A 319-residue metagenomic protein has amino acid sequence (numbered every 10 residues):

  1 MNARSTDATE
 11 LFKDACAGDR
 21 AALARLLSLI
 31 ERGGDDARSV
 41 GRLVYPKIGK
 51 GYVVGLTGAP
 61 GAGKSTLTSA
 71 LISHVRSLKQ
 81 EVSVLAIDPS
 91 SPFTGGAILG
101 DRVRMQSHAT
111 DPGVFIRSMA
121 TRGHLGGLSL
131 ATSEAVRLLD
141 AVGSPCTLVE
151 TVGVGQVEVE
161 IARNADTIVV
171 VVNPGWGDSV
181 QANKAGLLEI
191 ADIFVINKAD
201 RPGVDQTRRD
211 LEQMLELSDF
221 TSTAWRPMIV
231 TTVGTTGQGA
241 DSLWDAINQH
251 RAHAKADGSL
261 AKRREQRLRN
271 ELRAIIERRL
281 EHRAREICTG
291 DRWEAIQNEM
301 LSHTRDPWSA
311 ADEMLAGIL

Functional and structural regions predicted by a protein language model:
A3, T9-A17, L56-P60, S65 (+6 more regions): Expand to "…catalyze enediolate/carbanion chemistry for C-C bond making/breaking, isomerization, decarboxylation
T6-V54, A59-A62, T68-V157, I161-S179: Nucleotide-state-sensitive switch-loop elements of NTP-binding domains
A17, S28-D35, P46, S77 (+8 more regions): Generic secondary-structure signature for well-ordered alpha-helical cores
R104-Q106, D111, T223, R292-W293 (+1 more regions): Hydrophobic/basic alpha-helical segments enriched in Actinobacteria
T151-I196, R201-D210, M214: Conserved P-loop NTPase nucleotide-binding/switch module
I193, A199-H253: Canonical P-loop GTPase G-domain recognition
T231, S242-L319: Long, well-ordered amphipathic alpha-helical subdomains in the mid-to-C-terminal portions of large enzyme subunits
